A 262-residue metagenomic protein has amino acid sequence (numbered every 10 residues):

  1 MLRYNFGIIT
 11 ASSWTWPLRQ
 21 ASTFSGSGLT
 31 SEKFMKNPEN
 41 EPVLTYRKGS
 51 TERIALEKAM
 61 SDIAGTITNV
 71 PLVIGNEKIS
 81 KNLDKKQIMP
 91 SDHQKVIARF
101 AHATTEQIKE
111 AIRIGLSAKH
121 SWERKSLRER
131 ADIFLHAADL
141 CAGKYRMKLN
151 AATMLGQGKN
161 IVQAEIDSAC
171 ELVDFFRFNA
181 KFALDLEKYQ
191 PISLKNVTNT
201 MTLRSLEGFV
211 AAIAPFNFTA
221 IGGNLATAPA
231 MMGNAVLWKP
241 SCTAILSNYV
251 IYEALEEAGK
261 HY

Functional and structural regions predicted by a protein language model:
M1-W14: N-terminal chloroplast transit peptides
W14-W16, A21-I97: Hydrophobic face of amphipathic alpha-helices that form TPR/SEL1-like repeat modules and related alpha-solenoid
Y46-G49, A101, L127, D139 (+5 more regions): Hydrophobic alpha-helical scaffolding
K81-N82, K86-I88, H93-E187: Glycine-rich loop-to-alpha-helix module at the N-terminal edge of alpha/beta enzyme cores
M154, V173, K181-Y262: Rossmann-like NAD(P) dinucleotide-binding subdomain of oxidoreductase/dehydrogenase enzymes
